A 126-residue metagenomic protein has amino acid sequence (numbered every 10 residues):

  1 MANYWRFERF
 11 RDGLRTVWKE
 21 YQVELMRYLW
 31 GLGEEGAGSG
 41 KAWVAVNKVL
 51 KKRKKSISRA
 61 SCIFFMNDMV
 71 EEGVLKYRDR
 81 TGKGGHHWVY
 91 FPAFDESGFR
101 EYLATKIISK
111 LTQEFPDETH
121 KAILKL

Functional and structural regions predicted by a protein language model:
M1-R27, L32-G36, D95: Short alpha-helical segments that sit at the start of domains
Y21, L25, S61, F65 (+1 more regions): Residue-level detector of well-ordered alpha-helical segments, enriched for hydrophobic/aromatic packing positions
E35-V49: Short acidic, hydrophobic short linear motifs in intrinsically disordered regions
A45-R59: Short helix-coil junctions and helix-kink-helix linkers
K55-E71: Short amphipathic alpha-helical interaction segments
V70-R80: A short, conserved structural fragment
R80-E101: Short, cationic-aromatic polyanion-contact patches
F99-L126: Amphipathic alpha-helical dimerization/coiled-coil segments that flank or bridge DNA-binding/regulatory modules
